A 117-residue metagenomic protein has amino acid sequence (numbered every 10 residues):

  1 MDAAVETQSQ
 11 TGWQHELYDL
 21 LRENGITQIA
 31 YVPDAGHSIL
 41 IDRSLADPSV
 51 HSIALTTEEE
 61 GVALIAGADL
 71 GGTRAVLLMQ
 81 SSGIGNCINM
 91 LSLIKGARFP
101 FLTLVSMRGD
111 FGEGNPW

Functional and structural regions predicted by a protein language model:
M1-W117: Thiamine diphosphate
